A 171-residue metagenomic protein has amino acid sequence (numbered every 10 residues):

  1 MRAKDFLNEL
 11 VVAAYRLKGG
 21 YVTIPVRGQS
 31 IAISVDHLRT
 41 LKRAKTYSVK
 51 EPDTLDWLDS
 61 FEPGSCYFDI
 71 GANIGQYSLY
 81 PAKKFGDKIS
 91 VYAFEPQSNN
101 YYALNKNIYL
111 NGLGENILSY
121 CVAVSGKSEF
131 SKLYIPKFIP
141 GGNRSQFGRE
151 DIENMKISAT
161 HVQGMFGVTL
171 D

Functional and structural regions predicted by a protein language model:
M1-L118, E153-T160, G164-F166: S-adenosyl-L-methionine
T40, P140-G141: Short, acidic Gly/Pro/Ser/Thr-rich loop/turn segments
N73, Y77, S125, R144: Gly/Ser/Thr-rich beta-alpha loop segments that engage phosphate groups in nucleotides
Y102, F130, G142-R144: Generic domain-boundary/flexible-linker signal
A123-G126, T169: Conserved acidic residues
S128-F130, G164-G167: Conserved sequence/structural motifs within the catalytic ATP-binding
F130-F138: Polar, low-complexity loop segments and adjacent catalytic/binding residues used for recognizing and processing sugar
G141-K156: Short, flexible, basic/aromatic active-site loop/helix in glycosyltransferases
